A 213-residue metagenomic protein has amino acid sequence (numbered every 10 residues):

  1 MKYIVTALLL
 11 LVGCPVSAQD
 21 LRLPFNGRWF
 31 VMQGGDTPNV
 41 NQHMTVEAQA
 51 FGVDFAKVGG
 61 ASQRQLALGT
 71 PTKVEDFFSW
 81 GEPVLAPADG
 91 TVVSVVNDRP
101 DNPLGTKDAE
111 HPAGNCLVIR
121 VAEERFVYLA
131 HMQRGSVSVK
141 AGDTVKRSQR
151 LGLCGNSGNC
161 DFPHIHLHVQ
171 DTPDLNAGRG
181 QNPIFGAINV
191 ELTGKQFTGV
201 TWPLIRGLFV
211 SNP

Functional and structural regions predicted by a protein language model:
M1-I4: Positively charged n-region of N-terminal signal peptides that target proteins for export
G13-P15: N-terminal signal peptide c-region/cleavage motif recognized by signal peptidases
A18-S62, A67-P71, E75-F77: Non-catalytic extracellular/periplasmic "stalk" and linker regions immediately N-terminal to catalytic or recognition
D20-G34, V40-Q42, Q65, H111 (+2 more regions): Acidic, glycine-rich catalytic/binding loops that coordinate metals and/or anionic ligands
W29, E82-V92: Generic structural motif
G69-P71, F77-S79, T91-Q133: Zn2+-dependent peptidoglycan hydrolase active-site motif and core
G90-V92, G142-C154: A structural signal for short beta-strand/turn segments enriched in small hydrophobics and glycine
R125-S148: Short histidine-centered loop motifs in beta-beta connectors
